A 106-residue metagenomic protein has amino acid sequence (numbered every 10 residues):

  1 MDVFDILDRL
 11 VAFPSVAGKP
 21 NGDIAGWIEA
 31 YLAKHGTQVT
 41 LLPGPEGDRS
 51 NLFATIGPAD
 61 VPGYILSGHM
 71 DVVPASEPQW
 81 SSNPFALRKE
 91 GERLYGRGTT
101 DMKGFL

Functional and structural regions predicted by a protein language model:
M1-T99: Acidic/His- and Gly-rich active-site-bordering loop/insert found across diverse amide/peptide-bond hydrolases
G98-L106: Active-site alpha-helical elements of protease catalytic centers
